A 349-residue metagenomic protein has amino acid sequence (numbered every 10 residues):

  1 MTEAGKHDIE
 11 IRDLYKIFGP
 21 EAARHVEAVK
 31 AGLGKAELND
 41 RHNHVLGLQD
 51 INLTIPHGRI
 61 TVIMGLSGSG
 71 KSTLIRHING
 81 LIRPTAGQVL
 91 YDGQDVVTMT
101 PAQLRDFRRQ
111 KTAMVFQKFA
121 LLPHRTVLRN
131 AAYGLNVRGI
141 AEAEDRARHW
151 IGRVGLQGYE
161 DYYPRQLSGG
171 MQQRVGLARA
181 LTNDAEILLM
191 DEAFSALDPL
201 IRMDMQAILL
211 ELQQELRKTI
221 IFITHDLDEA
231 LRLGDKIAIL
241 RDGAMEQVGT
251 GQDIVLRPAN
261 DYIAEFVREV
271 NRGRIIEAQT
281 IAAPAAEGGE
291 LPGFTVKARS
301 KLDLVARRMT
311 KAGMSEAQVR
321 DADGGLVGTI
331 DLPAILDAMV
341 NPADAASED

Functional and structural regions predicted by a protein language model:
A28-E37, Q94-D95, A141-Y159: Conserved ABC ATPase "signature" region
L38-H42, V96-A113, V137, P258: ABC ATPase NBD coupling module
N79: Helix-to-loop junction immediately C-terminal to a conserved catalytic motif
G87-D95: Conserved ABC transporter NBD signature motif
R109, Y162-R165, N183: Conserved signature/switch motifs of ABC ATPase nucleotide-binding domains
H124-A132: Short coil-to-helix segment of the ABC ATPase nucleotide-binding domain corresponding to the Q-loop/switch region
M245-G249, R257, T329: ABC ATPase "signature
L291-D323, G328-D349: The conserved cystathionine-beta-synthase
